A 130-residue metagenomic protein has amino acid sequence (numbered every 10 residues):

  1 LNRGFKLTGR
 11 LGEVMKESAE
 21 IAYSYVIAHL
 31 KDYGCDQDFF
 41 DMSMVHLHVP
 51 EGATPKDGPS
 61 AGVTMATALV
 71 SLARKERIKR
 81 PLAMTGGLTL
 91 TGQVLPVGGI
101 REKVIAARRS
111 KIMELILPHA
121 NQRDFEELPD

Functional and structural regions predicted by a protein language model:
L1-D130: Peripheral, non-AAA+ core regions of ATP-driven protein-machinery
